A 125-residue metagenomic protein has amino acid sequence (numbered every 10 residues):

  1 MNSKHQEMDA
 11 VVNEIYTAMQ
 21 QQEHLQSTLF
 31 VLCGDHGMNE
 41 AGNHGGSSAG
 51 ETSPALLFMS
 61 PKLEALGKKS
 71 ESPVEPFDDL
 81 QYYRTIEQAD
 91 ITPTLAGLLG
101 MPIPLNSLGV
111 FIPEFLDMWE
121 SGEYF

Functional and structural regions predicted by a protein language model:
M1-F125: Feature captures the catalytic ectodomains and active-site-proximal regions of enzymes that hydrolyze or transfer
